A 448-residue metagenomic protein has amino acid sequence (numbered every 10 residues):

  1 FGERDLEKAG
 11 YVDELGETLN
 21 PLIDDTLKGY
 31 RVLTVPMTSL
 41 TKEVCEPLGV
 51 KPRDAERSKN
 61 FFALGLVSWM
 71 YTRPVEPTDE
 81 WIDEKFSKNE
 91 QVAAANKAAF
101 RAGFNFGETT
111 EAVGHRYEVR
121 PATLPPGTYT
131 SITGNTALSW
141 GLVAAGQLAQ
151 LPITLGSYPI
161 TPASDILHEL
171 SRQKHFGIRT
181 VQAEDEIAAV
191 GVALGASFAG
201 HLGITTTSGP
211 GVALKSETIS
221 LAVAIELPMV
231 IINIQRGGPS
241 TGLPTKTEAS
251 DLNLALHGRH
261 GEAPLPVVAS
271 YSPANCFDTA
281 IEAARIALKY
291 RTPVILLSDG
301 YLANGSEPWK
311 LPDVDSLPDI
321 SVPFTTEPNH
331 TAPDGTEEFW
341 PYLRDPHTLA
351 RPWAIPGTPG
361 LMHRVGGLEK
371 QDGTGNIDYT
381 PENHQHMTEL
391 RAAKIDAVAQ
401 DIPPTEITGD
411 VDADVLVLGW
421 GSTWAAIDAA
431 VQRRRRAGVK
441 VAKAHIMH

Functional and structural regions predicted by a protein language model:
F1-A149: Active-site cofactor/cluster-binding pocket
F1-G2, L33-P36, T207, V230-I234 (+2 more regions): Short beta-strand segments
L6-E14, V44-P47, R73-P77, W81 (+11 more regions): Short acidic, glycine/serine/threonine-rich loops at helix termini
K8-D25, E248-L256, D313-H330: Acidic, Ser/Thr-rich peripheral helices and adjacent loops at domain boundaries
M37, Q182-E184, A444-H448: Short beta->alpha junction loops
E43-C45, F86, A112-G127, A145-P152 (+6 more regions): Gly-rich Lys/Arg/Thr-decorated short loops/hinges at beta-loop-alpha junctions or inter-strand turns that position
L124, S131-G141, A149, T279 (+1 more regions): Flexible, low-complexity linker and terminal segments
W140, A145, I153-T154, T161-H257 (+2 more regions): Thiamine diphosphate
